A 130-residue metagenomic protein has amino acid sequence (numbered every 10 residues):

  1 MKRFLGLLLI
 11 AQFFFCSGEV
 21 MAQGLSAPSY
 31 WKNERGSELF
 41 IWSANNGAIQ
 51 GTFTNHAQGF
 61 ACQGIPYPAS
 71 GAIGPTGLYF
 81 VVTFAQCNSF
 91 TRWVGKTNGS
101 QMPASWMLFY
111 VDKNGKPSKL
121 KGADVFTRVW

Functional and structural regions predicted by a protein language model:
M1-F4: Positively charged n-region of N-terminal signal peptides that target proteins for export
L8-C16: Bacterial N-terminal signal peptides
C16-A22: Sec/Tat signal peptide C-region and signal peptidase I cleavage site
Q23-W93, T97-N98, S105-W106, Y110-W130: Central antiparallel beta-sheet cores of small beta-barrel/beta-sandwich binding domains
